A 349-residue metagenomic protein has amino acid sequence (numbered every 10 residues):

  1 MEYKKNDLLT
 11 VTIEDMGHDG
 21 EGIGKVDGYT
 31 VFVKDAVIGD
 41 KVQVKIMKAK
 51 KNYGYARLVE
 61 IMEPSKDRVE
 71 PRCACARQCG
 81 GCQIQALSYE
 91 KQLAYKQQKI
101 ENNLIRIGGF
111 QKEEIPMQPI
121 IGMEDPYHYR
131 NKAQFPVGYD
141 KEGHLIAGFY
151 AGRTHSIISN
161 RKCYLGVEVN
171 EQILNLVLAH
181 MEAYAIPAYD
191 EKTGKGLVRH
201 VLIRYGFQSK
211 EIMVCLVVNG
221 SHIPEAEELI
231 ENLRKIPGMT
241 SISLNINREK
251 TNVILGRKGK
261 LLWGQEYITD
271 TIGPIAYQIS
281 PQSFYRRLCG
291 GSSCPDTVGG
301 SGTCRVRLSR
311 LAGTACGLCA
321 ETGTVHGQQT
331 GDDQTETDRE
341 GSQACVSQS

Functional and structural regions predicted by a protein language model:
M1-S349: Accessory RNA-recognition modules of RNA-modification enzymes
